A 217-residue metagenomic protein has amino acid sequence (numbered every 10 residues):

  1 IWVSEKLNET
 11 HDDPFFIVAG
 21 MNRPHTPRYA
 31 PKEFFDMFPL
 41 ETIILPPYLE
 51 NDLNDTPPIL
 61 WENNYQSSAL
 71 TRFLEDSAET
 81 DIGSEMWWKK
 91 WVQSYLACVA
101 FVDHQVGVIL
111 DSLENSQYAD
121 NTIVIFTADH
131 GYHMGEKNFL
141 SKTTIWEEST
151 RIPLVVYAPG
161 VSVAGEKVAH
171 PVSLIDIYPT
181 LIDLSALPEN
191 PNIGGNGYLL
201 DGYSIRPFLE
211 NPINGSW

Functional and structural regions predicted by a protein language model:
I1-P171, L184-G197: Active-site-proximal cap/lid insertion segments
L174-Y178: Zinc-coordinating Cys/His ligand positions in small cysteine/histidine-rich zinc-finger domains
S204-W217: Short, intrinsically disordered, charge-balanced linker/junction segments flanking boundaries in proteins
